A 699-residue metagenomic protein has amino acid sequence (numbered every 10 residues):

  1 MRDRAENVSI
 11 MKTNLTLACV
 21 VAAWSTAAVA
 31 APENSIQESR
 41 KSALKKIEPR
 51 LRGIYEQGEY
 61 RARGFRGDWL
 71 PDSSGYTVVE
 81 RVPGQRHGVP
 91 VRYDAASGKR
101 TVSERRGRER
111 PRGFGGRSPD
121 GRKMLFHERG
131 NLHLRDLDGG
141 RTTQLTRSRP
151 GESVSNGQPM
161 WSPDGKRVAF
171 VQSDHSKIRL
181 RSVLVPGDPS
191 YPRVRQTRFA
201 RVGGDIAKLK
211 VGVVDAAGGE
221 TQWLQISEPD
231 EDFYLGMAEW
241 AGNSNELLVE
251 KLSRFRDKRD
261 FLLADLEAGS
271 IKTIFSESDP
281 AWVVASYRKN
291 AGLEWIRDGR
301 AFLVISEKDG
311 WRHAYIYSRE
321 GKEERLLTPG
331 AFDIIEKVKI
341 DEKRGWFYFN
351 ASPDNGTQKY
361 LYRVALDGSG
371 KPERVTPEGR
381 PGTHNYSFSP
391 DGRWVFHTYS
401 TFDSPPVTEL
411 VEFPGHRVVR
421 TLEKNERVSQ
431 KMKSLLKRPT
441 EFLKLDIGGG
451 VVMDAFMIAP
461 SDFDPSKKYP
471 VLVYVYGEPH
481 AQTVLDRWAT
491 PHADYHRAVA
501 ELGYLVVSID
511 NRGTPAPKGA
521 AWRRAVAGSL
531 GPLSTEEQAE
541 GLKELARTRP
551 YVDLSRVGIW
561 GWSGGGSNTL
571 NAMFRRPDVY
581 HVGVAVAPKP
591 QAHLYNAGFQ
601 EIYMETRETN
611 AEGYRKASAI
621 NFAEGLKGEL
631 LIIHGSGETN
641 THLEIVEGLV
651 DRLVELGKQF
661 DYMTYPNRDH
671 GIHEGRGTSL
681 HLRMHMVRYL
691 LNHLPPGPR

Functional and structural regions predicted by a protein language model:
I36, G98-R100, L145-P159, F170-I226 (+2 more regions): Predominantly five- to eight-bladed beta-propeller fold
S39-A62, G219-I226: A short helix->beta-strand "capping" segment at the edge of beta-propeller domains
G64-D68, S73-P90, R100-E104, R108-E109 (+16 more regions): Non-catalytic accessory segments flanking enzyme active sites
S74, D120-R122, D164-K166, N243-N245 (+3 more regions): Short coil/turn segments that connect the beta-strands within blades of beta-propeller domains
A95-S97, D136-G140, D215-G219, L266-G269 (+3 more regions): Short loop/turn segments that connect beta-strands within beta-propeller blades
D188-V194, F199-E324: Beta-propeller domains
G236-M237, S244, E250, T376-P377 (+1 more regions): Serine-hydrolase catalytic core recognition
